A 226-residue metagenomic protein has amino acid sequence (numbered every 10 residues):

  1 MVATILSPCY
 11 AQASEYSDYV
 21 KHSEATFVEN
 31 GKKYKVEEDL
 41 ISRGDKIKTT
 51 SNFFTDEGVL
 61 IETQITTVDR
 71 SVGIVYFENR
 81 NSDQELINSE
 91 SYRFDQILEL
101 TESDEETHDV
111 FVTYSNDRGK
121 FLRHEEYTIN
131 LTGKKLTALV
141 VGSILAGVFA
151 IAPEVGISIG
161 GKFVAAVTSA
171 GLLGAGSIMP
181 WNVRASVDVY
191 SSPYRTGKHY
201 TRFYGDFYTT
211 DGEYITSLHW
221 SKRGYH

Functional and structural regions predicted by a protein language model:
V2-K21: Sec-dependent signal peptide cleavage junction
Y16-S42: Short Lys/Arg-enriched alpha/beta "domain-start" segment
S23-A25, V36-E38, T49-S51, Q64-T66 (+1 more regions): One face of beta-strands
I41-L139: Cationic, glycine-rich low-complexity segments
D95-P153, G176-T210, Y214-I215, S221-K222: Add "or lipid-surface remodeling" -> "...that mediate pore formation, membrane permeabilization, membrane fusion
A152-K162: Membrane-interfacial hairpin junctions
K162-N182: Transmembrane alpha-helical hairpins and terminal membrane-anchor modules
G224-H226: Short, solvent-exposed mixed-charge patches
